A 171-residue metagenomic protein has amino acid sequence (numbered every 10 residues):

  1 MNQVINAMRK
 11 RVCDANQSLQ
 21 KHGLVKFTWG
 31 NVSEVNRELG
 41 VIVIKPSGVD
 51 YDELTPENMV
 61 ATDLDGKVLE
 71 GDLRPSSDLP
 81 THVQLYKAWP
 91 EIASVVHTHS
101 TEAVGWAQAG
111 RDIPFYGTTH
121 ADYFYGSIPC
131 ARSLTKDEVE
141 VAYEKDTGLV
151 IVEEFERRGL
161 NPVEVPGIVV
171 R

Functional and structural regions predicted by a protein language model:
M1-R171: Glycine-rich flexible loops
